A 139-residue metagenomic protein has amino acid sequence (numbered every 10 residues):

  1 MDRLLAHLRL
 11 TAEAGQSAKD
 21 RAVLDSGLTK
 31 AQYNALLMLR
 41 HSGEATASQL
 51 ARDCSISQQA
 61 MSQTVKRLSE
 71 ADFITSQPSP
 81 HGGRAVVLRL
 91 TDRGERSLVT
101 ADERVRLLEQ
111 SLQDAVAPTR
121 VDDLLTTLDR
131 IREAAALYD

Functional and structural regions predicted by a protein language model:
M1-S26: N-terminal leader segment of winged-helix/HTH proteins
R9, L37-H41, D102, D129: Short, locally clustered residues in the helix-turn-helix/winged-helix DNA-binding domain
A12, G43, C54, Q58 (+1 more regions): Flexible interhelical turns and helix-capping residues at alpha-helix boundaries within structured domains
A14, M38-S42, T127, A134: Short amphipathic alpha-helical elements of helix-turn-helix/winged-helix folds
Q16, K66-T126: Charged, amphipathic alpha-helical coiled-coil/dimerization segments
S17-S57: N-terminal helix-turn-helix DNA-binding core of bacterial DNA-binding proteins
A47-S48, Q59, K66, V86: Residues within helix-turn-helix
D122-D139: Exposed, interaction-prone assembly regions rather than primary DNA-binding/catalytic cores
